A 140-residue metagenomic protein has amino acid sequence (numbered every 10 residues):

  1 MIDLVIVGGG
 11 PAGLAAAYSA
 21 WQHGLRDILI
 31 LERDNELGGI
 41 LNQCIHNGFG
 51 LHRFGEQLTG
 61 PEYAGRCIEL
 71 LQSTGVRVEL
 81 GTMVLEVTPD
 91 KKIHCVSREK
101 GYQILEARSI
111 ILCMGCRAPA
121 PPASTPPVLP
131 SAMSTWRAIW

Functional and structural regions predicted by a protein language model:
I2-E62, R66, M133-T135, W140: Beta1-alpha1 glycine-rich phosphate/pyrophosphate-binding loop at the start of Rossmann-like nucleotide-binding domains
R33-E36, H46, M83-V84, K100 (+2 more regions): Short, ordered loop/turn segments at secondary-structure junctions
R53-E56, Q103-L105, P126-S131: Glycine-rich loops and low-complexity Gly/Arg-rich segments that provide flexible linkers or classic glycine-based
T59-M114: Feature captures the FAD/FMN-dependent oxidoreductase FAD-binding
L112-W140: Glycine-rich dinucleotide-binding loop and its adjacent helix/turn
